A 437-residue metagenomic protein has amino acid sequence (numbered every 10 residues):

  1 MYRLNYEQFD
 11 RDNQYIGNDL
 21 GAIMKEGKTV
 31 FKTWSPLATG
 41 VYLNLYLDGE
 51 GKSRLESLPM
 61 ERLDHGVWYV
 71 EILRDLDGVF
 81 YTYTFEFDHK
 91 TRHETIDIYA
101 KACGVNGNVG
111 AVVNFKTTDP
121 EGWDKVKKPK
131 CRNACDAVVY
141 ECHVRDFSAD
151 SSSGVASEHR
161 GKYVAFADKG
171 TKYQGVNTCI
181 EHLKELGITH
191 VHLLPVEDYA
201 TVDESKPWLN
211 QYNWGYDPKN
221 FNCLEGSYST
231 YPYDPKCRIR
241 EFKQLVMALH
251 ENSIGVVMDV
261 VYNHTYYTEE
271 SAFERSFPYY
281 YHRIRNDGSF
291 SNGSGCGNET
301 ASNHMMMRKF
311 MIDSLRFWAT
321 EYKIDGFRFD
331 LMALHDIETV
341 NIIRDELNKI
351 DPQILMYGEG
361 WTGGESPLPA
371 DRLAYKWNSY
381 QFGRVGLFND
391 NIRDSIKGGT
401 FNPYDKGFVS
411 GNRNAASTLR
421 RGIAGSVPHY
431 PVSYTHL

Functional and structural regions predicted by a protein language model:
M1-E26, R54, R62-D168: The feature marks proteins involved in alpha-glucan
G27-F31: Structural beta-strand segments of beta-rich domains
T33, C142, L193, W318 (+1 more regions): Conserved, mostly hydrophobic/aromatic
S35-G40: Short proline/glycine-enriched turn/loop motifs at strand-loop junctions of beta-rich domains
Y42-N44: Beta-strand signatures of extracellular beta-sandwich domains
Y46-K52: Change "in extracellular beta-sheet-rich domains … of secreted and cell-surface proteins" to "in beta-sheet-rich domains
R145-Y322, T339-D351, L355: Substrate-binding/active-site clefts of carbohydrate-active enzymes
R344-L437: Conserved alpha/beta catalytic core and glycan-binding cleft of carbohydrate-active enzymes
